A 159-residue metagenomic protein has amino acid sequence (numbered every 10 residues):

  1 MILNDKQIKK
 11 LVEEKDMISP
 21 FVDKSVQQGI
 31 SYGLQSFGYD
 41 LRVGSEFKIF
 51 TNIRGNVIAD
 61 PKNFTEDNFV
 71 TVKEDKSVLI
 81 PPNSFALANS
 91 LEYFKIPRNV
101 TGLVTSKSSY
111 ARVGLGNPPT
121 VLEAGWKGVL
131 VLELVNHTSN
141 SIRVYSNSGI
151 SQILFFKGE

Functional and structural regions predicted by a protein language model:
M1-E159: Non-catalytic terminal segments and appended small domains
